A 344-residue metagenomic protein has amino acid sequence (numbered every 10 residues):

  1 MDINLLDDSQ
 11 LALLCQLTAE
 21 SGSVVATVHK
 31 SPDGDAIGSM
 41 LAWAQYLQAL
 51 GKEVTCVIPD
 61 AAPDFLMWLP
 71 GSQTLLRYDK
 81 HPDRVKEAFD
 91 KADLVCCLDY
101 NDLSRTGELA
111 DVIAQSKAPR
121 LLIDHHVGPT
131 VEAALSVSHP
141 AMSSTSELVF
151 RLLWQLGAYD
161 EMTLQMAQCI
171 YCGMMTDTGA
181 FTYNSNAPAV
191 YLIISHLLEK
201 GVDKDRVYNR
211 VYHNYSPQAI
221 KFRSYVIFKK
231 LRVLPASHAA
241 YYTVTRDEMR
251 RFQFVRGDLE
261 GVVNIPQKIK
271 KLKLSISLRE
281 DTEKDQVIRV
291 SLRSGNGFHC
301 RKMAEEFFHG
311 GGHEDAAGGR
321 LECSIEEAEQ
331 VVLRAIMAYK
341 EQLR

Functional and structural regions predicted by a protein language model:
D2-K30, G38-P70, D83-K86, K91-L94 (+2 more regions): Hydrophobic helix-and-loop "lid/oligomerization" segment in the mid-to-C-terminal part of catalytic domains
T27, S31, C97, L122-I123 (+1 more regions): Generic enzyme active-site microenvironment
G34-M40, L103-G107: Short glycine/serine/threonine-rich phosphate/pyrophosphate-binding segments that cradle anionic phosphate groups
W43-A44, V112-Q115, S138-H139, L192: Glycine-rich, phosphate-binding/catalytic loops in enzymes
Y46, S72-L76, V112-P119, Q155 (+1 more regions): A glycine- and small-aliphatic-rich helix-loop capping segment at beta-alpha/alpha-beta transitions that lines
G71-L75, Q115, S138-A141, S294: Short, hinge-like loop/turn segments at secondary-structure boundaries
L76-L135: Active-site cofactor/cluster-binding pocket
I123-I193: Short alpha-helices
